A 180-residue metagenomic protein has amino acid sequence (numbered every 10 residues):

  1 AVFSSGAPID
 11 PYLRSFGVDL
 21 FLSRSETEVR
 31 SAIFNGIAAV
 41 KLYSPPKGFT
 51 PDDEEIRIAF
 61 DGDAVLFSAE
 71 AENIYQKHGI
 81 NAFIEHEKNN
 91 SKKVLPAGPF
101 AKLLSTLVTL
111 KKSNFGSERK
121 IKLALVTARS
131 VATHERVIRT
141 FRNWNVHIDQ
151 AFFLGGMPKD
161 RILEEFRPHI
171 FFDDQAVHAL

Functional and structural regions predicted by a protein language model:
A1-A7, R14, D52, D61-F153: Alpha-helical substrate-recognition element adjacent to the catalytic core
V2-S5, S23, V40-K41, A151-G155 (+1 more regions): Short acidic-hydrophobic, aromatic-tinged amphipathic segments that line or gate anion-handling sites
S5-F60, R167: Non-catalytic pre-domain segments flanking phosphatase-related domains
P8-I9, P158-I162: Short acidic active-site motifs
R24-V29, M157, D174-V177: Short, polar loop motifs at secondary-structure junctions
S31-F34, E70-A71, T133-R139, E164 (+1 more regions): A short acidic (Asp/Glu
I74, F171-D173: Short loop/beta submotifs within extracellular cysteine-rich repeat domains
